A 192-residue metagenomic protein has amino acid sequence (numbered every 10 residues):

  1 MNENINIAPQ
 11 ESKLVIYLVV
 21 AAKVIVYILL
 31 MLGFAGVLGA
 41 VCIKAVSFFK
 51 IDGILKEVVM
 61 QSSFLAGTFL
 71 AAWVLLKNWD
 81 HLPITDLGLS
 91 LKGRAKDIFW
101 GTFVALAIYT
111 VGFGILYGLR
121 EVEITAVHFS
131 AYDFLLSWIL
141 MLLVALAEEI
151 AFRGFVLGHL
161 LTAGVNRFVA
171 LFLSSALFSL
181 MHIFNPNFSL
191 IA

Functional and structural regions predicted by a protein language model:
M1-I84: N-terminal, membrane-interfacial amphipathic/helix-forming hydrophobic leader that caps and precedes the first
A21-V26, V58-V59, I98-F103, F134-L135 (+1 more regions): Hydrophobic alpha-helical transmembrane segments
G53-I54, G93-A95, S130, G164-V169: Membrane-helix interface segments
S62, T102-L106, F134, W138 (+3 more regions): Residue-level signature of the transmembrane alpha-helical core of multi-pass small-molecule transporters
N78-L82, Y109-T125: Transmembrane alpha-helix boundary signature
G112, R167-I183, A192: Small-polar-interrupted transmembrane alpha-helices in polytopic inner-membrane proteins
A126-W138, N187-A192: Juxtamembrane helix-entry segments on the extracytoplasmic side of multipass membrane proteins
I150-L173, P186-F188: Membrane-interface helix/loop boundary segments of multi-pass membrane proteins
